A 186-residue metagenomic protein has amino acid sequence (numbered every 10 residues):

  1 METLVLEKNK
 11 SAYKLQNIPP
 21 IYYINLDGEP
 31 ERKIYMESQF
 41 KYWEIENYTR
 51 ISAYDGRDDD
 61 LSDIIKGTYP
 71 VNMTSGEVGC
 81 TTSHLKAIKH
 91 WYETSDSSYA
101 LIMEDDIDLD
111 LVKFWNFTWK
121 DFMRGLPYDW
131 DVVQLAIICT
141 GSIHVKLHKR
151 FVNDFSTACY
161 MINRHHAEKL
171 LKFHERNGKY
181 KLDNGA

Functional and structural regions predicted by a protein language model:
M1-M103, I107-A186: An acidic/histidine-cluster motif and surrounding catalytic segment that typifies divalent-metal-assisted enzyme active
